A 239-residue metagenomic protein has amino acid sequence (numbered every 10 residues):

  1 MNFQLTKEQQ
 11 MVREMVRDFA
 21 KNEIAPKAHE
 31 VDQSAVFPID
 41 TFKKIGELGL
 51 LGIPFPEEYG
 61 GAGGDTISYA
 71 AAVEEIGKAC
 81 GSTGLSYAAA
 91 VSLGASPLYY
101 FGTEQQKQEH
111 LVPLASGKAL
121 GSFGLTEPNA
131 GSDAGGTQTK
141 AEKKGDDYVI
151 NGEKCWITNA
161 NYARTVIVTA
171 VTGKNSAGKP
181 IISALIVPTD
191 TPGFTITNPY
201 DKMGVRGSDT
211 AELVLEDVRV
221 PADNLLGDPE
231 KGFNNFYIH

Functional and structural regions predicted by a protein language model:
M1-A88, Q108-E109, P113-S116: Amphipathic, small/basic residue-rich leader segments at the start of a protein or domain
F3-V12, K78, A89, F194-H239: Glycine-rich beta->alpha junctions and the first turn(s) of the following alpha-helix
V16-E23, G102-E109, G145-N151, A184-T195 (+1 more regions): Long, well-ordered alpha-helical segments
G81, G131, C155-A160, V205: Glycine-rich phosphate/pyrophosphate-binding beta-alpha loops
L85-Q105, G131-A134: N-terminal glycine-rich flavin-associated loop
G117-L125, T169: A short, Trp-centered hydrophobic/proline-enriched beta-strand micro-motif
T139-E142: A structural signal for short hydrophobic beta-strand segments in well-ordered beta-sheet cores
D147, N151-I196: A short core secondary-structure module
